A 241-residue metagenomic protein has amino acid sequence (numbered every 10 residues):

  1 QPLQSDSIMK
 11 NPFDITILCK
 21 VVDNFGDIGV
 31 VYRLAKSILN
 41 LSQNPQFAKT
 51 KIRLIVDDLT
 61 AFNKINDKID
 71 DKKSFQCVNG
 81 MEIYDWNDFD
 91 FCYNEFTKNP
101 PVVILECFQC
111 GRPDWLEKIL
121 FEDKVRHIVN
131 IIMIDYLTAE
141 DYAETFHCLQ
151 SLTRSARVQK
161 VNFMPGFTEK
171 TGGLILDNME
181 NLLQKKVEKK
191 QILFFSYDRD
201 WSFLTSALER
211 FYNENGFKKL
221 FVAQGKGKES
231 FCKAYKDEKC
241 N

Functional and structural regions predicted by a protein language model:
Q1-I8: Short, Lys/Arg-enriched N-terminal segments with co-localized hydrophobic residues within the first ~10-30 amino acids
N11-T16: Extreme N-terminal starter segment of soluble prokaryotic enzymes
L18-F47, I52-R157: Active-site and donor-binding regions of nucleotide-sugar-utilizing enzymes
N24, C110-P113, R199-F203, G227-E229: Short acidic, S/G/P-rich loop/turn micro-motifs used as interaction or catalytic elements
G29, R199-E209: A conserved mid-protein helix/loop that constitutes part of the nucleotide-sugar donor-binding site
S37, T205-G216: Short hydrophobic signal-anchor/transmembrane segments that target glycosyltransferases and glycosylation machinery
D135-S202, Q224: A nucleotide-sugar donor-handling region in carbohydrate enzymes
G216-N241: Catalytic donor nucleotide-activated moiety binding site of glycosyltransferases and closely related
